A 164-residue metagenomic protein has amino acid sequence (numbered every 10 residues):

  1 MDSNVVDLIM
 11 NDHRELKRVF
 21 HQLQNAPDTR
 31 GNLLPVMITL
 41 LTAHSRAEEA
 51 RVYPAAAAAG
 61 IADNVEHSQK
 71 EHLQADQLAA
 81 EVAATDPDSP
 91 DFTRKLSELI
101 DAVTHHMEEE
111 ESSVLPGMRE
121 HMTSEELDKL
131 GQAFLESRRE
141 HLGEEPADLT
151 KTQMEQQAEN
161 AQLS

Functional and structural regions predicted by a protein language model:
M1-S164: Small-residue-biased structural context
